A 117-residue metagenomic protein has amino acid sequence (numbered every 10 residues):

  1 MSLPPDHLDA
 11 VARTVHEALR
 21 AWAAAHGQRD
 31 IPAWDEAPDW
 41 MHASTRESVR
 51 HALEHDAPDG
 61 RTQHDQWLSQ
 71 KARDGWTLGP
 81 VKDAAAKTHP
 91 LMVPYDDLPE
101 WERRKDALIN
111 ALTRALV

Functional and structural regions predicted by a protein language model:
M1-V117: Alpha-helical propensity feature that highlights long, continuous alpha-helices across diverse contexts
